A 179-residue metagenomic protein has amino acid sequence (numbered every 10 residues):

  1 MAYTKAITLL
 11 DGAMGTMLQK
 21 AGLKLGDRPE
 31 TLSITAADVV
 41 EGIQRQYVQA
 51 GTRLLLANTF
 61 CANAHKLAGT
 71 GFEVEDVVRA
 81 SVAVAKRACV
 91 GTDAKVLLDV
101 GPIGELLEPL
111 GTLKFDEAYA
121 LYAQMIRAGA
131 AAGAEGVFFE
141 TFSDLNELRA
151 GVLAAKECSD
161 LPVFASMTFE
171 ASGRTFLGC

Functional and structural regions predicted by a protein language model:
M1-C179: Domain-level signal for soluble alpha/beta catalytic cores
